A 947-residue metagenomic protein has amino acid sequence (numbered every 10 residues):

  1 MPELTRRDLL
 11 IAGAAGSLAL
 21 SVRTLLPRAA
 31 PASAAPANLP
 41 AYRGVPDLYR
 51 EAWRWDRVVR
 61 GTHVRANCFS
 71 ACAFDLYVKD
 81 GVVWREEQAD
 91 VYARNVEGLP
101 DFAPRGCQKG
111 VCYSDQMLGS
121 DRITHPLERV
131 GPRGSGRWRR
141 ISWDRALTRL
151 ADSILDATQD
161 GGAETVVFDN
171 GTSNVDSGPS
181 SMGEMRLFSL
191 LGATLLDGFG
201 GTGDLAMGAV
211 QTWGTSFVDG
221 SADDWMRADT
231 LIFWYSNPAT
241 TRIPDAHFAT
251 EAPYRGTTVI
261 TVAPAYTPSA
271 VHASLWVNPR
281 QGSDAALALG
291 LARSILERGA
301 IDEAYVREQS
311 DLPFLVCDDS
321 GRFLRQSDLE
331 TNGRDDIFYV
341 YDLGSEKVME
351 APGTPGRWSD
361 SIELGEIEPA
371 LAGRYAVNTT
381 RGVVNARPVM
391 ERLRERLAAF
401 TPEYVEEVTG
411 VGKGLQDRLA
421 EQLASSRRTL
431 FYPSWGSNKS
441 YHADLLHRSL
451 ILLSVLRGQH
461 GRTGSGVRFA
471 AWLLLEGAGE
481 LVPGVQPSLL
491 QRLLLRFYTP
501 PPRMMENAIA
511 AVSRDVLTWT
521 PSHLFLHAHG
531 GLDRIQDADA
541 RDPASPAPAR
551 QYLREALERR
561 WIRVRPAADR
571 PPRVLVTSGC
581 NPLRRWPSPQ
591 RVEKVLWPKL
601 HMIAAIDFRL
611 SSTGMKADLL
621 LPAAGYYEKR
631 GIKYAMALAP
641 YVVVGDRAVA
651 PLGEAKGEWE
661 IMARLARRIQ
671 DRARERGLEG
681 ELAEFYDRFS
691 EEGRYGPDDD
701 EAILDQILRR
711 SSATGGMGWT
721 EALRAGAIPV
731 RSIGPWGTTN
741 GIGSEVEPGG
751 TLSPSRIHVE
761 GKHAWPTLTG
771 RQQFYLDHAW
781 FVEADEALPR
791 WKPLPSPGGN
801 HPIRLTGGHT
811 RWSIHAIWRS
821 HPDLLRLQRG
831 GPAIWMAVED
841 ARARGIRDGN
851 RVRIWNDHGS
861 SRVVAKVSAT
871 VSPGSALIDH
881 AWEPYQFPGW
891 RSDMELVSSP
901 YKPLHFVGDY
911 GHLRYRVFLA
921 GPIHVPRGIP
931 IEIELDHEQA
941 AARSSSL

Functional and structural regions predicted by a protein language model:
P2-A304, E308-G373, E403-Y404, R492 (+9 more regions): N-terminal export/assembly segments and adjacent metallocofactor-ligating motifs of anaerobic energy-metabolism
H125-R145, A300-K413, L490-A544, A648-H763 (+3 more regions): N-terminal leader/propeptide and maturation segments of large enzyme subunits in energy/redox metabolism and hydrolases
L147-V166, S221-D229, R396, D417-L430 (+1 more regions): Glycine-rich phosphate/diphosphate-binding loops that line cofactor/substrate pockets in enzymes
V167-D176, Y404-V411, S434-Y441, W472-L475 (+2 more regions): Conserved short loop/turn motifs at secondary-structure junctions
M182-I260, S361, G365-T380, N385 (+6 more regions): Extended redox/cofactor-interaction regions of prokaryotic respiratory oxidoreductases
P268, S611-V644: Flexible glycine/proline-rich, aromatic-decorated loop/lid segments
A273-N278, Y627, Y641-P651: Short beta-alpha connecting loops at secondary-structure transitions that line or flank enzyme active sites
E658-E721, A816, H821-W835, E839-L947: Long, contiguous, secondary-structure-rich segments that constitute the structural scaffold of globular domains
